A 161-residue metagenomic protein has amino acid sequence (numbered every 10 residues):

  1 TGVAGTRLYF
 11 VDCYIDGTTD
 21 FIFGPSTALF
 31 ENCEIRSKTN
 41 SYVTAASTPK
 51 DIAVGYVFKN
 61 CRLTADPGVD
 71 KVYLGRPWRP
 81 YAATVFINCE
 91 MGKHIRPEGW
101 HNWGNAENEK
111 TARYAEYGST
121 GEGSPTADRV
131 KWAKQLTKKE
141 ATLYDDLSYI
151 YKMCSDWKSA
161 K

Functional and structural regions predicted by a protein language model:
T1-K161: Sequence-level preference for short, compositionally simple segments enriched in small aliphatic or small polar residues
